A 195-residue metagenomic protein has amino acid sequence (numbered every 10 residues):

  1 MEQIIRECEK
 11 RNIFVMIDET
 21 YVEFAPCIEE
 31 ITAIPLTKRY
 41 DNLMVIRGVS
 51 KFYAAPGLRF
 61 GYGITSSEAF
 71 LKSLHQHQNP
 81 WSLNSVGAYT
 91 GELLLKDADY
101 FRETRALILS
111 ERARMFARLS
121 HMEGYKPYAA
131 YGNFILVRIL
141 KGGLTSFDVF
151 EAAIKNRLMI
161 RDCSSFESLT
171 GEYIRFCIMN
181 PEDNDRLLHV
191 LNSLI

Functional and structural regions predicted by a protein language model:
M1-V15, E19-Y53: Active-site pre-lysine segment of PLP-dependent enzymes
N42-H121, Y125-Y128: PLP-dependent aminotransferase class I/II
G57, Y131, S168-T170: Short acidic/glycine-enriched loop/turn segments that link adjacent beta-strands
S66, K96, L140, M179-P181: Residue-level recognition of strand-loop junctions within catalytic nucleotide-signaling folds
I108-L109, M122-N156: Conserved PLP-binding catalytic core of the aspartate aminotransferase-like
K155-N156, S165-I195: PLP-dependent enzyme catalytic core of the Aspartate aminotransferase-like
